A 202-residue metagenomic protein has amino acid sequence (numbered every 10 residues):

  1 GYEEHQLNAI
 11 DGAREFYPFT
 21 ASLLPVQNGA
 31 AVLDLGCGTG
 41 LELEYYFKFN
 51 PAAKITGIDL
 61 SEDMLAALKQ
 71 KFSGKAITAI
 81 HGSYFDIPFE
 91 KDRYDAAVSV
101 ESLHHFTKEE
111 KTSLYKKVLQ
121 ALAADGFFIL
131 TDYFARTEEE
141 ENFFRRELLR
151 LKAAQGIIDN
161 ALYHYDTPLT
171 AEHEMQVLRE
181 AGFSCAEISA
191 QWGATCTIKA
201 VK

Functional and structural regions predicted by a protein language model:
G1-V26, L41, Y45: Conserved class I S-adenosyl-L-methionine
L33, G40-D86: Class I SAM-dependent methyltransferase SAM/SAH-binding core
D86-D92: Short amphipathic alpha-helix with an adjacent loop that forms part of the alpha/beta core around
V98: A conserved beta-strand element that flanks and buttresses the S-adenosyl-L-methionine
E101-S102: Short catalytic micro-motifs in class I SAM-dependent methyltransferases
T112-A124: A short glycine-rich, Lys/Arg-flanked "PGG" loop and its adjoining helix->strand segment in the class I
T131-A181, E187: C-terminal alpha-helical "lid/dimerization" subdomain adjacent to the S-adenosyl-L-methionine
A181-K202: Core SAM-dependent methyltransferase catalytic element
